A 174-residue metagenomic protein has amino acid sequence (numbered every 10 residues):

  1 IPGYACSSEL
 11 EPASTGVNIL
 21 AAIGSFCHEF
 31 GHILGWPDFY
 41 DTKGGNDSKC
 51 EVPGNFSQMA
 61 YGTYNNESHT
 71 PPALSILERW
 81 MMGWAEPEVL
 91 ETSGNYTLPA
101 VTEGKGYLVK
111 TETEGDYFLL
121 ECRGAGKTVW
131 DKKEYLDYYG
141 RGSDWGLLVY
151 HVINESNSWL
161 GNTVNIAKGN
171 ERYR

Functional and structural regions predicted by a protein language model:
I1-D137: Extracellular hydrolytic enzyme modules, especially secreted metalloproteases of the metzincin/thermolysin-like class
T128-R174: Intrinsic-disorder/low-complexity accessory segments
